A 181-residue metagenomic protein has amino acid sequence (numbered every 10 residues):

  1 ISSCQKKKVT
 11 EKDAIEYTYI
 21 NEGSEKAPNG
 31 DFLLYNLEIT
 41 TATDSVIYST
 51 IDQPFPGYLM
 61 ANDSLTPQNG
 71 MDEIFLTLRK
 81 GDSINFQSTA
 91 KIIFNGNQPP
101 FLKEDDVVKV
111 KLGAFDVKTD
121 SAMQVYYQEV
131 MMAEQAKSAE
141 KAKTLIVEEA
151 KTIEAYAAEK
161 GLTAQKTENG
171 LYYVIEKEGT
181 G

Functional and structural regions predicted by a protein language model:
C4-G181: Cross-family detector of peptidyl-prolyl cis-trans isomerase
